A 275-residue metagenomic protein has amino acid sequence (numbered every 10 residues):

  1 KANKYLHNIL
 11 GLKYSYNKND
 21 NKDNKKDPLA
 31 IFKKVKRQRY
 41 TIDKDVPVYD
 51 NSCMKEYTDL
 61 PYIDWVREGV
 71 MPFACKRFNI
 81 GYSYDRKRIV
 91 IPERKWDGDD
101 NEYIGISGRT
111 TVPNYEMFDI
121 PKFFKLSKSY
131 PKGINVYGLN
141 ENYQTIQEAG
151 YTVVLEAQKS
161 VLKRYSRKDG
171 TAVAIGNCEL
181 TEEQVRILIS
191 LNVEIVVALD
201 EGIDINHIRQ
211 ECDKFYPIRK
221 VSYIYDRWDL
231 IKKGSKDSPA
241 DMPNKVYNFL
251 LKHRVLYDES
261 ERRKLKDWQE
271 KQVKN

Functional and structural regions predicted by a protein language model:
K1-L10, Y143-T145, G150, Q210-R219: Short flexible/disordered coil segments
A2-V90, R94-K95, R262, K266-N275: TOPRIM metal-binding catalytic domain and adjacent DNA-binding surface shared by DnaG-type primases
G11, N79, D119, G150 (+3 more regions): Short, flexible coil/linker elements and helix-boundary hinge sites characteristic of intrinsically disordered
L29, Y84-R88, Y115-M117, I231-D237: Short, solvent-exposed polar/charged micro-motifs at secondary-structure junctions
D85-L191: Phosphate-handling DNA/RNA-contact segment within nucleic-acid enzymes
K163-N275: TOPRIM fold recognition
